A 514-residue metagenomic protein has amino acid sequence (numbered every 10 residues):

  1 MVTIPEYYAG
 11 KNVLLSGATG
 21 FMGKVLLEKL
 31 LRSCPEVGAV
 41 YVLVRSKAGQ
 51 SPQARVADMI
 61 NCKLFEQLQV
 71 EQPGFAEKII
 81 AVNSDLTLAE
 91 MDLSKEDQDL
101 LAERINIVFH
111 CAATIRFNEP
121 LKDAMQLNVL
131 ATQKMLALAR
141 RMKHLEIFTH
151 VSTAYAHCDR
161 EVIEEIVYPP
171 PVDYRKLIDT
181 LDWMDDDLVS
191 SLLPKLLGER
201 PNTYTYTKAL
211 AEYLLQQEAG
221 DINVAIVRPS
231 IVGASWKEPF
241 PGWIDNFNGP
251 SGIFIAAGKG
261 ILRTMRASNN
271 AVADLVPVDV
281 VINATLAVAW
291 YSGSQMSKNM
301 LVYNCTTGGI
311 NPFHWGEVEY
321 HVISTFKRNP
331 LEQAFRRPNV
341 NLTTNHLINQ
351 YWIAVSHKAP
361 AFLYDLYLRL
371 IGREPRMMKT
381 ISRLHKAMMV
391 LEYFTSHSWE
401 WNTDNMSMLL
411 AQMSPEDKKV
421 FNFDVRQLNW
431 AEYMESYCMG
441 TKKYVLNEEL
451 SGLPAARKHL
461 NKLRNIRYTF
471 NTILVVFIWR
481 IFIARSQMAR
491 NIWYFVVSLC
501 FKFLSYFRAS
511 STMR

Functional and structural regions predicted by a protein language model:
M1-T114, L121-M125, Q133, M142-I147 (+4 more regions): N-terminal Rossmann/SDR dinucleotide-binding element
E28, A137-R141, V167-R228, G233: Active-site Tyr-X1-5-Lys
F117, A154-E161, V232-A234: Conserved catalytic-site region of short-chain dehydrogenase/reductase
S190-P201, I222-V288, M296-N299, N304-T307: A conserved pocket-lining segment of Rossmann-fold NAD(P)-dependent short-chain dehydrogenase/reductase
Y291-M389, S398, N402, L409-Q412 (+4 more regions): Mid/C-terminal beta-alpha module of Rossmann-like enzyme folds, strongest in SDR-family dehydrogenases/epimerases
N345-A361, R457-S505: Alpha-helical bilayer-embedded segments of polytopic membrane proteins, i.e., transmembrane/intramembrane helices
